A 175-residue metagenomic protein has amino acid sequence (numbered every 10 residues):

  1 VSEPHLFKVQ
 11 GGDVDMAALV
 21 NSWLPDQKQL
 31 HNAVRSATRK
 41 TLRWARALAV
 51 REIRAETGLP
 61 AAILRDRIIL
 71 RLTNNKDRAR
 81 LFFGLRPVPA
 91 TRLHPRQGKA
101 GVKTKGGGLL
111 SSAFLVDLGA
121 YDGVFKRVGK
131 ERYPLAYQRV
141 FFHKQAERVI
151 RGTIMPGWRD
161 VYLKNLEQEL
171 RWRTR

Functional and structural regions predicted by a protein language model:
V1-R175: Short, Lys/Arg-rich flexible segments
